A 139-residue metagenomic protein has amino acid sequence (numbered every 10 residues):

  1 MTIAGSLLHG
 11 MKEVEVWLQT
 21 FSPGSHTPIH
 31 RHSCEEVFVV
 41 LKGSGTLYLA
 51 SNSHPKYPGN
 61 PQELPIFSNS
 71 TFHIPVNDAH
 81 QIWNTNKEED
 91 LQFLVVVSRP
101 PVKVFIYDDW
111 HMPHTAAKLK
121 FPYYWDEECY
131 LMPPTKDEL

Functional and structural regions predicted by a protein language model:
M1-I29, L139: A short glycine-rich, His/Asp/Glu-containing loop-to-beta-strand
H9-K12, S53-N60, K87-D90: Short, solvent-exposed loop/turn segments that connect beta-strands within catalytic domains and beta-strand-rich
E13-S22, R31-S53, V96-R99: Short, conserved beta-strand element in jelly-roll/cupin
E15, S25, C34, N60 (+1 more regions): Short, solvent-exposed loop/turn positions at domain surfaces that link secondary-structure elements or cap domain
T27-I29, L47-L49, I74, H80-K87: Short beta-strand His + acidic residue motifs that chelate non-heme Fe in jelly-roll/DSBH and cupin folds
R31, V39, I66-S68, V76 (+1 more regions): Conserved strand-loop elements at the edges of beta-sheets that form or border functional pockets
S51-V76: Short acidic-glycine-tyrosine-enriched beta hairpin
A79-L139: Double-stranded beta-helix
